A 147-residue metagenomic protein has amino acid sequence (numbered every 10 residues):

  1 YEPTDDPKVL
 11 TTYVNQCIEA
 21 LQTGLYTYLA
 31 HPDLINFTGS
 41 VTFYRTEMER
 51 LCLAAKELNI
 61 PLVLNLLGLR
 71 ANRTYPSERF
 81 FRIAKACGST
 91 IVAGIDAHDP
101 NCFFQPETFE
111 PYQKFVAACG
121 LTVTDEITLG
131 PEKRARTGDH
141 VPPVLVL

Functional and structural regions predicted by a protein language model:
Y1, A84-A86: Metal-centered catalytic cores of metalloenzymes
Y1-E2, P32-F37, N65-L69, D96-P100 (+1 more regions): Active-site beta-loop-alpha junctions enriched in small/polar residues
Y1-L58, A118-L121, H140-L147: Extended substrate/RNA-proximal surfaces in nucleic-acid metabolism proteins
T23-L25, A86-S89: Alpha-helical hydrophobic/aromatic positions enriched in membrane-embedded helices and signal peptides
T27-L29, N59-V63, T90-V92, T124: Structural preference for beta-strand elements that scaffold enzyme active sites
G39-M48, N72-I83, P100-K114, T137-G138: Histidine/acidic-residue-rich catalytic or RNA/ligand-binding cores of hydrolases and nuclease-related proteins
S89-F104, E126: Short acidic/histidine-rich active-site segments
P106-L147: Mid-to-C-terminal alpha-helical segments outside catalytic/metal-binding sites
